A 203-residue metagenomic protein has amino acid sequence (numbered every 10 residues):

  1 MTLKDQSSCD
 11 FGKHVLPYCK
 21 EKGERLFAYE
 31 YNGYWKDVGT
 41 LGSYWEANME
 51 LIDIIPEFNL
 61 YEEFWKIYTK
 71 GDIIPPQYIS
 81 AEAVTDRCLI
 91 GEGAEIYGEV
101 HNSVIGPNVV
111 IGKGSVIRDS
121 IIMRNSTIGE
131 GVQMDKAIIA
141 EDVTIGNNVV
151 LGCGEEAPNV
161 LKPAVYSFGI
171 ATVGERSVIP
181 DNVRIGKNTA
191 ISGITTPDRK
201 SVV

Functional and structural regions predicted by a protein language model:
L3-V203: Left-handed beta-helix
